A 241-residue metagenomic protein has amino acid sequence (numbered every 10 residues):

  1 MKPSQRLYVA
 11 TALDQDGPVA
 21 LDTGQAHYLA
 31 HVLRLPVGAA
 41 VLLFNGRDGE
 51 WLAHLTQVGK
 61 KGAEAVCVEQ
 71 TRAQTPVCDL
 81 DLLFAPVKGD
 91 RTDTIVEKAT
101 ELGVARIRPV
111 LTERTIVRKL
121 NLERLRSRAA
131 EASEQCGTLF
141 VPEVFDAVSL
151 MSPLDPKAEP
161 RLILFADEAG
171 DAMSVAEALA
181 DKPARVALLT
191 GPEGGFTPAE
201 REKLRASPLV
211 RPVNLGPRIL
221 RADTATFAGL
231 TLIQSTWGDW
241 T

Functional and structural regions predicted by a protein language model:
M1-R72, E123: N-terminal positively charged helical leader segments and presequences
R6, P18, A40, G62-E64 (+6 more regions): Structural motif
A40, R91, E193-T197, R218 (+1 more regions): Gly/Ser/Thr-rich beta-alpha loop segments that engage phosphate groups in nucleotides
Q70-F165: RNA substrate-binding interface of SAM-dependent RNA methyltransferases
K157, I163-K203, L209-N214: Active-site/ligand-binding-proximal alpha/beta "capping" segment
P198-T241: Structured adenosyl-cofactor binding patch, chiefly the S-adenosyl-L-methionine
